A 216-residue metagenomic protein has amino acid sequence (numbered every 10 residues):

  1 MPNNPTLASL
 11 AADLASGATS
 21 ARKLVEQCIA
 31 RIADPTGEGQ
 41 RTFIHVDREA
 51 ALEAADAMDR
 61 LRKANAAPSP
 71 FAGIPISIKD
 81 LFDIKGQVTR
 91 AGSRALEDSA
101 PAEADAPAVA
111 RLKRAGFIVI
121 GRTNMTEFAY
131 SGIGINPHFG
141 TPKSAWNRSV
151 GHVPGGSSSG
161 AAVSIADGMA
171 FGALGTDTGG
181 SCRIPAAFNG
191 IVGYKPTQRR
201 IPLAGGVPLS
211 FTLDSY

Functional and structural regions predicted by a protein language model:
M1-A54, K63: An N-terminal boundary/leader segment
L10-S16, S77, L96-A100, S215-Y216: Short, well-ordered beta-strand elements within core beta-sheets of diverse protein domains
E49-D56, G116-F117, T126: Long amphipathic alpha-helix in the N-terminal Rossmann-like dinucleotide-binding domain of NAD(P)-dependent
A66-K85, V119-R122, F139, G205: ATP-grasp fold ATP-binding core
P70-A108: Enzymes and membrane/adaptor proteins characterized by extended Gly/Ser/Thr/Asp/Glu-rich, aromatic-dotted
A104-Y216: Short glycine/serine-rich loop segments
